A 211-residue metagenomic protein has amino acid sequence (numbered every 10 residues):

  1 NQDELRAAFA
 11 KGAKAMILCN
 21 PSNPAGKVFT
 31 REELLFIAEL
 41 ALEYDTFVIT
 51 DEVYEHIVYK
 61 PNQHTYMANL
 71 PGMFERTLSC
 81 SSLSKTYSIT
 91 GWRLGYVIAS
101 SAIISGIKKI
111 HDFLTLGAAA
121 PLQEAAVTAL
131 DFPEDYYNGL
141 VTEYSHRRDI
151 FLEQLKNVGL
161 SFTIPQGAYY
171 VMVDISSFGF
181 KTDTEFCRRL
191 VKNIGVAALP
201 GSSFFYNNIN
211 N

Functional and structural regions predicted by a protein language model:
N1-N211: PLP-dependent class I/II
